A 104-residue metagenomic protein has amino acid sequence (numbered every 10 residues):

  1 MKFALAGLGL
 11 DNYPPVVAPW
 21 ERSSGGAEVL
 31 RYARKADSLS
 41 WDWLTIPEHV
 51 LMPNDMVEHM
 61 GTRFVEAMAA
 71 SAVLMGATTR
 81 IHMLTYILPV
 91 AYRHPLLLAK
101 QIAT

Functional and structural regions predicted by a protein language model:
M1-A77: N-terminal beta1-alpha1-beta2 module of alpha/beta enzyme domains
R22-R31, A91-T104: Glycine-rich anion/phosphate-binding loops
S40, Y86, K100-A103: Solvent-exposed, charged interface segments at domain starts and junctions
H59-R63, I87-H94: Short secondary-structure transition/capping motifs
T78-Y86: Conserved catalytic cysteine-centered active-site region of acyl-thioester-dependent Claisen-condensing enzymes
